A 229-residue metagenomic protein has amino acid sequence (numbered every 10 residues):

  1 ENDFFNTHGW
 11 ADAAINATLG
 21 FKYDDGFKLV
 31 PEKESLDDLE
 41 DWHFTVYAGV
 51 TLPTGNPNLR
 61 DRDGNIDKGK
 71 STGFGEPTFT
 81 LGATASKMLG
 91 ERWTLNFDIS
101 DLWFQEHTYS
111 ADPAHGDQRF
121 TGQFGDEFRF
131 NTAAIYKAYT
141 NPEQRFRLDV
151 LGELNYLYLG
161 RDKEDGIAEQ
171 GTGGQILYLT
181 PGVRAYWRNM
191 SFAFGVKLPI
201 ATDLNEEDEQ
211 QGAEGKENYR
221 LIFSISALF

Functional and structural regions predicted by a protein language model:
E1, G20, G49-P53, S100-F104 (+3 more regions): Outer-membrane beta-barrel pore domains and translocons
E1-G26, V46, V50: Long, hydrophobic/aromatic-enriched structural stretches that serve as scaffold segments
E1-N2, G26-L29, G55-R60, E106-S110 (+2 more regions): Outer-membrane beta-barrel proteins
G9, S71-P77, T84, M88 (+4 more regions): Short, contiguous, pocket-lining structural segments that sit at or immediately flank catalytic/ligand-binding sites
Y23-F44, E91-R92, Y139-L148, Y186: Short loop/turn motifs that connect adjacent beta-strands in outer-membrane beta-barrel proteins
T45-T51, P57-G90: Loop-centered beta-sheet repeat module
G73-H115: Hydrophobic, aromatic-enriched interface-forming segments
Y109-S110, A114-F229: Outer membrane beta-barrel transmembrane domains
